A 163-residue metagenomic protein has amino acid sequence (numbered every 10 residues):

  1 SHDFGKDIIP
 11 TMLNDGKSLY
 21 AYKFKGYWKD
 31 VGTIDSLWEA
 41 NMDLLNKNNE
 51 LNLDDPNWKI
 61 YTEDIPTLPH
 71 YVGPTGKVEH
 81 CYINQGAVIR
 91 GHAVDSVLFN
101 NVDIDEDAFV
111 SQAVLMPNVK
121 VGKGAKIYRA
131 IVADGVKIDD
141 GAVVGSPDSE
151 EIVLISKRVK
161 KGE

Functional and structural regions predicted by a protein language model:
S1-E163: Left-handed beta-helix
